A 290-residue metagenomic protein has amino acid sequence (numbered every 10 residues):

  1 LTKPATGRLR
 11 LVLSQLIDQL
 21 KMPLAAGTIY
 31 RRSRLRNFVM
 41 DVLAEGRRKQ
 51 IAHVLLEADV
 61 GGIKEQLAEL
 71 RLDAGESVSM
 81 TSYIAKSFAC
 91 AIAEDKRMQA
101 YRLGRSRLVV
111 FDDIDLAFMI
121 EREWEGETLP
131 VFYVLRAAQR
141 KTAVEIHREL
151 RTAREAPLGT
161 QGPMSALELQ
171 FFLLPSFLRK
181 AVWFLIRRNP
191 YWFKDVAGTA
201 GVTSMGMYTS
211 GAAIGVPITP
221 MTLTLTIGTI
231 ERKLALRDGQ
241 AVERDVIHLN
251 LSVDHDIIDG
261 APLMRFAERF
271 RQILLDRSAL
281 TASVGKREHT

Functional and structural regions predicted by a protein language model:
T2-T290: C-terminal catalytic/motor cores of large multi-domain enzyme assemblies
